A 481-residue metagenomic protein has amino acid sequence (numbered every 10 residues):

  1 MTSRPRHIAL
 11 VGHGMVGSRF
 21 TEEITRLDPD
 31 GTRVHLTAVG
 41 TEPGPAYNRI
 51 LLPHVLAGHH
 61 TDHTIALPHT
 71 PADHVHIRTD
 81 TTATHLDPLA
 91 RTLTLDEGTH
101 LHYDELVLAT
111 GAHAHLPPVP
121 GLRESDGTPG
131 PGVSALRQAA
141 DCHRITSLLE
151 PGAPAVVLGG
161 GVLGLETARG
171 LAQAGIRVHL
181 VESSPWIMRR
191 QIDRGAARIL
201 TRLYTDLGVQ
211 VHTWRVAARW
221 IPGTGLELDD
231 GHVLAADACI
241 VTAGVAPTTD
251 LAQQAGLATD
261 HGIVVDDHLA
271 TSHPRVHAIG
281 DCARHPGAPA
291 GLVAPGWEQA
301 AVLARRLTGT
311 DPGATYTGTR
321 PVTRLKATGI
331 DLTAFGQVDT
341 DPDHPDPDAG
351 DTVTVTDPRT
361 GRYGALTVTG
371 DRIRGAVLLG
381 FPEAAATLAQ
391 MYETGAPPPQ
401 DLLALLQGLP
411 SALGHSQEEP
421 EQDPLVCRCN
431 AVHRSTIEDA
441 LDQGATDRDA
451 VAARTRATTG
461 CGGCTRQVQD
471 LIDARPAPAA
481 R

Functional and structural regions predicted by a protein language model:
M1-A9, A72-P154, E227-D229, C239-T242 (+3 more regions): FAD-binding core/adjacent interface of flavoenzyme oxidoreductases
T2-I77, G170-Q191: Beta1-alpha1 glycine-rich phosphate/pyrophosphate-binding loop at the start of Rossmann-like nucleotide-binding domains
S3-R6, C282-A386, L413-A431, S435 (+1 more regions): Mid-to-C-terminal Rossmann-like scaffold of FAD/NAD(P)H-dependent oxidoreductases
G12-M15, T41, R137-Q138, L158-V162: Glycine-rich Rossmann-fold phosphate-binding loop(s) that bind the pyrophosphate of adenine dinucleotide cofactors
V34-T37, H74-L95, L101, A174-V265 (+2 more regions): A Rossmann-like FAD-binding core segment of flavoenzymes
G127-G152, G223-E227, V233-E298, V302 (+1 more regions): FAD-site-proximal beta/loop scaffold in flavoenzymes
R144-I192: Rossmann-like NAD(P)H-binding beta-loop-alpha module
D423-I437, A453-D470: Local cysteine-cluster metal-coordination motifs and their immediate loop/turn environment, predominantly Fe-S cluster
